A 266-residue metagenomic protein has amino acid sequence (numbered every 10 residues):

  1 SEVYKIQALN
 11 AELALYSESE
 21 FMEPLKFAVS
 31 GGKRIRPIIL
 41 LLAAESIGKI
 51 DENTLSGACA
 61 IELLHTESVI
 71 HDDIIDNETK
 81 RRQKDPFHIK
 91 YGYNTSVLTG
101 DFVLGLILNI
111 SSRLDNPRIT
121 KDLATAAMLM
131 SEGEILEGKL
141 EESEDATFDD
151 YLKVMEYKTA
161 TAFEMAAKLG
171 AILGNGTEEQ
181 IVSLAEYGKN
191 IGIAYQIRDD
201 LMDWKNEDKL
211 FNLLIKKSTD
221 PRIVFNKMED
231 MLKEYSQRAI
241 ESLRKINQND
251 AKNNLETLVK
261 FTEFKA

Functional and structural regions predicted by a protein language model:
S1-I70, I74-I89, T125, E137-A146 (+2 more regions): Conserved N-terminal diphosphate/IPP-binding helix and adjacent helical/loop segment of trans-prenyltransferase domains
E2, I6, T54-G57, T120-L123 (+5 more regions): Hydrophobic packing residues in well-ordered alpha-helices of helical domains and bundles
F27-K33, G92-S96, M155, M228: Solvent-exposed loop and edge beta-strand segments that line ligand/cofactor-binding and catalytic clefts
I39, I107, G133, A239 (+1 more regions): Residue-level signal for inorganic ion chemistry
L42, L169-G170, S242: Alpha-helical transmembrane segments of multipass membrane proteins
I47, I70-K90, G100, L108 (+4 more regions): Acidic, Mg2+-coordinating active-site segments of isoprenoid diphosphate-utilizing enzymes
A58-H65, A124-A127, E156-T159, F163 (+4 more regions): Generic structural concept
L108-A127, V224-F225: Transmembrane helix-loop-helix
